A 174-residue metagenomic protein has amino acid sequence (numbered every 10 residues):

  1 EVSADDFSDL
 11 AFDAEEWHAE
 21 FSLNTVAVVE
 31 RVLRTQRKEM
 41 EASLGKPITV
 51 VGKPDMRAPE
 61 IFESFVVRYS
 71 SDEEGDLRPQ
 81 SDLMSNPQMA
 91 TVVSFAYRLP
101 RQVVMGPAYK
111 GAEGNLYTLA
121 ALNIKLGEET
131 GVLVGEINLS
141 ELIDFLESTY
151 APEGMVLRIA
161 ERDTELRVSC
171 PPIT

Functional and structural regions predicted by a protein language model:
V2-T174: Intrinsically disordered, low-complexity polar/acidic regions
